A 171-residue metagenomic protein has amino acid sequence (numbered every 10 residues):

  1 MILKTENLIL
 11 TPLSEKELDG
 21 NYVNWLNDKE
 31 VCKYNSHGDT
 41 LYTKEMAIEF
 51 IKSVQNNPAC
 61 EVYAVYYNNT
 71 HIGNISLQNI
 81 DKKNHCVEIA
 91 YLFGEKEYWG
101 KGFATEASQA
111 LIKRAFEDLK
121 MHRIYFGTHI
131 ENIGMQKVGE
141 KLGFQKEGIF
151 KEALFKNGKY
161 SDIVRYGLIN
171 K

Functional and structural regions predicted by a protein language model:
M1-L18, D28, V62-K171: Acyl-donor (CoA/ACP) binding surface of acyl/acetyltransferases
N24-W25: Conserved catalytic core of Hanks-type protein kinase domains
E30-I51: Conserved GNAT-fold acetyl-CoA-binding loop/helix
S53-A59, F144: Short loop/turn motifs at secondary-structure junctions and domain boundaries
